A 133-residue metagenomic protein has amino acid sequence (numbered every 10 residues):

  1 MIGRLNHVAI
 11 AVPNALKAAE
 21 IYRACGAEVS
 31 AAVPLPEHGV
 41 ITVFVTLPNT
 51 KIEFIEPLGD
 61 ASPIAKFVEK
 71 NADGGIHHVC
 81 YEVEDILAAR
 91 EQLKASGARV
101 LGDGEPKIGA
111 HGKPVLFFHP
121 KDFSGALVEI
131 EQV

Functional and structural regions predicted by a protein language model:
I2, I21, E28, A32 (+2 more regions): Interaction-mediating elements
R4-P13, V43-T46, A65-Q92, L116: Vicinal oxygen chelate
L5-N6, C25, S30-G39, G59-N71 (+3 more regions): A cross-kingdom feature marking solvent-exposed beta-strand/loop segments within repeated, beta-rich binding/scaffold
K17-E20, E28, I52, S62-P63 (+1 more regions): Short loop/beta submotifs within extracellular cysteine-rich repeat domains
A18-R23, L93: Conserved active-site tyrosine of GNAT-family acetyltransferases
P34, V43-E53, R90-V133: Vicinal oxygen chelate
P48-I52, G59-A61, I86: Short, charged/polar surface micro-motifs in flexible loops or helix N-caps
